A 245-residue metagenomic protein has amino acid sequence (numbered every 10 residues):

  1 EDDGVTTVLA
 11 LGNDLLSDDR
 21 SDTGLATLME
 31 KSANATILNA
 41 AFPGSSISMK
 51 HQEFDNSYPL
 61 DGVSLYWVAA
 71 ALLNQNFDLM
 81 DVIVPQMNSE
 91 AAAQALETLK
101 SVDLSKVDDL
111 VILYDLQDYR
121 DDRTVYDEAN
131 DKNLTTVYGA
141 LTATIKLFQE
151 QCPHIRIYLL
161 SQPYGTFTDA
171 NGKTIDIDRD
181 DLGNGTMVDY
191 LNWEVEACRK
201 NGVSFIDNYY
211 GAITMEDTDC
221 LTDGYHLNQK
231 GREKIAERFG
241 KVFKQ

Functional and structural regions predicted by a protein language model:
D3-G4: Acidic, glycine-anchored loop motifs typical of Ca2+
T7-L11, L110: Conserved beta-strand elements of the Class I
D14-D18, V125-T135, D180-N184, L221-H226: Second-shell loop/turn segments in exported
L15-Y126: Conserved SGNH/GDSL esterase-like catalytic core that processes O-acyl groups on lipids and polysaccharides
D55-N56, Q162-Q245: Catalytic His-Asp segment of secreted/periplasmic serine-dependent ester chemistry enzymes
L99, L141-I145, L191: Generic structural signal for well-ordered alpha-helices, preferentially at hydrophobic/aromatic core positions
V111-R123, I145-V188: Active-site segments of SGNH/GDSL-like serine hydrolases that catalyze O-acetyl group transfer/hydrolysis on lipids
